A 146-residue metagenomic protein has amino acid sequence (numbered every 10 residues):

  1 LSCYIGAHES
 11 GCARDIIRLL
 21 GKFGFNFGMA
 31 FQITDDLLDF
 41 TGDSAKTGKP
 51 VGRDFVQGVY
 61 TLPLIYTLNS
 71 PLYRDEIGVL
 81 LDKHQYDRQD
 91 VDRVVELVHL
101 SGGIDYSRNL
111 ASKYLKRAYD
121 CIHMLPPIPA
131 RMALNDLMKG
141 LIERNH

Functional and structural regions predicted by a protein language model:
L1-H146: All-alpha prenyltransferase/terpene-synthase fold signal
